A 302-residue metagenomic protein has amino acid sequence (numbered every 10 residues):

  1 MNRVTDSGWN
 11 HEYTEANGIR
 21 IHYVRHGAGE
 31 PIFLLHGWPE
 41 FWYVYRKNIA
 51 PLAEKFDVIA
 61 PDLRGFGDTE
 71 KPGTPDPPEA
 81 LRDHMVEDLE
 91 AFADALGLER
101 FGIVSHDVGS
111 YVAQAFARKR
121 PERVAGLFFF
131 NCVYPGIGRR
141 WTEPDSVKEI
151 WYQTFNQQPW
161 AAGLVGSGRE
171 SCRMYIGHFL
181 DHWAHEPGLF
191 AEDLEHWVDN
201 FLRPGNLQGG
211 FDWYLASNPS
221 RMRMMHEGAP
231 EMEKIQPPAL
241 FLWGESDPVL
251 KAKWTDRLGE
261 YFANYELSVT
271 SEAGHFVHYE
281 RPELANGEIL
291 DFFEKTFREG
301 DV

Functional and structural regions predicted by a protein language model:
M1-E12, R20-I21, A28-P31, I59 (+4 more regions): Flexible "cap/lid" subdomain of the alpha/beta-hydrolase fold that forms the substrate-access gate
L34-G37, A60: Structural cue for short, hydrophobic secondary-structure segments
H36-W38, S105-H106: Conserved alpha/beta-hydrolase "nucleophile elbow" surrounding the catalytic nucleophile
P39-K47, V58: Serine-hydrolase catalytic-loop signature spanning alpha/beta hydrolases and amidase-signature enzymes
V44, L63-F66: Recognition helices and adjacent regulatory flanks at domain boundaries
N48-F56, A95: A short, Lys/Arg-enriched amphipathic alpha-helix followed by its capping loop at the start of a domain
Y265-V302: Catalytic active-site module of serine/aspartate enzymes centered on a nucleophile-bearing elbow/loop
